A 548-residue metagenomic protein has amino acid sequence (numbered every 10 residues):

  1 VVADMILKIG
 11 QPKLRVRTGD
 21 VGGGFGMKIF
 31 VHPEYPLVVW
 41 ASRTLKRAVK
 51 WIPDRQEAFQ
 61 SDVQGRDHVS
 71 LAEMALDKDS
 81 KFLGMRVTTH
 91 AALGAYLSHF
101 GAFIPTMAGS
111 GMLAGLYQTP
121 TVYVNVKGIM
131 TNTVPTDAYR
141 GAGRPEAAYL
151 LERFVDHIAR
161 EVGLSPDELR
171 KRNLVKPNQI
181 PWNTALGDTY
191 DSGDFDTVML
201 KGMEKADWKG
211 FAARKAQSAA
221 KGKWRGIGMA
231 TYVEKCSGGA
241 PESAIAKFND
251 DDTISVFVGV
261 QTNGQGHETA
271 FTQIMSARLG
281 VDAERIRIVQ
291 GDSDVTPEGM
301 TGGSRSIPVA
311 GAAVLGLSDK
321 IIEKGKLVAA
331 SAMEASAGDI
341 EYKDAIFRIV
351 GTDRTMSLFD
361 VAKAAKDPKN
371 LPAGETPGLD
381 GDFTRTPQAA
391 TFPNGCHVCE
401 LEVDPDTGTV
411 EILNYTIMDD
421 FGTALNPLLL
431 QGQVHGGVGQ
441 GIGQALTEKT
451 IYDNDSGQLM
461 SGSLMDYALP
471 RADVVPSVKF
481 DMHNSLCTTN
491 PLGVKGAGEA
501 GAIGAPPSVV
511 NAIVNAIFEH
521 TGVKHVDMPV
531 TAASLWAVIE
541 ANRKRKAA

Functional and structural regions predicted by a protein language model:
V1-I6, G226-V260, Q265: Conserved beta-alpha junction segments in alpha/beta enzyme cores
V1-V2, F25-V31, Q60-R66, R86-T88 (+9 more regions): Short acidic, glycine/serine/threonine-rich loops at helix termini
A3-K8, F30-A41, D67, P241-S243 (+1 more regions): A glycine- and small-aliphatic-rich helix-loop capping segment at beta-alpha/alpha-beta transitions that lines
K8-R15, S42-V49, K78, I104-K223 (+2 more regions): C-terminal catalytic domains of large/alpha subunits in multi-subunit enzymes
G24-K46, K50-I52, H267-M275: Thiamine diphosphate
E34, A48, R55-V122: Active-site cavity-forming subdomains of large catalytic enzyme subunits
H68-S70, A240-E242, G395-H397: Short, small/polar residue-rich loop motifs at catalytic or cofactor-binding pockets
V87-Y96, Q261-T262, Y415-G422, N484: Short, solvent-exposed aromatic-acidic interface loops
